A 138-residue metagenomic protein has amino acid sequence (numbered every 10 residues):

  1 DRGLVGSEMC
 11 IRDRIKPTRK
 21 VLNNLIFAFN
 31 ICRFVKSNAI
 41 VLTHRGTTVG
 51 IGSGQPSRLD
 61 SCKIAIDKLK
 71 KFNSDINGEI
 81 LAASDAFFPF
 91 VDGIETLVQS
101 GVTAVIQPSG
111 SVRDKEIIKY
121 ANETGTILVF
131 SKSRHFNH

Functional and structural regions predicted by a protein language model:
D1-G6, C10-I11: Single conserved hydrophobic/aromatic residue that forms the stacking wall/gate of nucleotide- or nucleobase-binding
R12-P17, G78-L81, S100-A104: Short, basic, glycine/proline-bearing loop/turn elements
I15-N38: Short, basic/aromatic recognition patches
A28-V35, K68-F72, S100, T124-L128: Change "in soluble alpha/beta enzymes" to "in soluble alpha/beta proteins
A39-G46: Short beta-strand scaffold segments in enzyme catalytic cores
V41, L81-A83, I106: Structural motif
T47-I94: Glycine- and Gly-Pro-enriched alpha-helical subdomains that act as flexible, kink-prone "lid/hinge" or packing modules
F90, E95-H138: C-terminal binding/interaction regions
